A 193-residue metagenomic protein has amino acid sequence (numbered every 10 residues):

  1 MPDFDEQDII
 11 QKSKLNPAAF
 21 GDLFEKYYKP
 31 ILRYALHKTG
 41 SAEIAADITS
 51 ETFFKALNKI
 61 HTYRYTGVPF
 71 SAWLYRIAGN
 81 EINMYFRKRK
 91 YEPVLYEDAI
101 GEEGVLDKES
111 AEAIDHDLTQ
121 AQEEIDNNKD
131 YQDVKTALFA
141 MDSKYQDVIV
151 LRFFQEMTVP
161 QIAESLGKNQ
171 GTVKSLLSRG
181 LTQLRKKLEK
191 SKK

Functional and structural regions predicted by a protein language model:
I10-R33: A short, charge-rich alpha-helical start-of-domain segment used by transcription regulators
N16, N128, L138-Q146: Short helix-coil-helix linker/hinge
K26-K29, H37-K38, M141, V150-M157: Short helix-capping/turn signature of helix-turn-helix
R33, D47-F54, V68-N80: Structural recognition of an alpha-helix C-terminal capping motif at a helix-to-coil junction
F53-V68, K88-K90: Sigma70-family region 2
Y85-A111: Short, basic/polar amphipathic helix motif occurring as a linker/hinge flanking DNA-binding modules in transcription
E103-F139: Acidic, proline/glycine-rich intrinsically disordered inter-domain spacer in sigma factors
D133-A137, Y145, L151-F154, V159-S191: DNA-recognition helix of helix-turn-helix
